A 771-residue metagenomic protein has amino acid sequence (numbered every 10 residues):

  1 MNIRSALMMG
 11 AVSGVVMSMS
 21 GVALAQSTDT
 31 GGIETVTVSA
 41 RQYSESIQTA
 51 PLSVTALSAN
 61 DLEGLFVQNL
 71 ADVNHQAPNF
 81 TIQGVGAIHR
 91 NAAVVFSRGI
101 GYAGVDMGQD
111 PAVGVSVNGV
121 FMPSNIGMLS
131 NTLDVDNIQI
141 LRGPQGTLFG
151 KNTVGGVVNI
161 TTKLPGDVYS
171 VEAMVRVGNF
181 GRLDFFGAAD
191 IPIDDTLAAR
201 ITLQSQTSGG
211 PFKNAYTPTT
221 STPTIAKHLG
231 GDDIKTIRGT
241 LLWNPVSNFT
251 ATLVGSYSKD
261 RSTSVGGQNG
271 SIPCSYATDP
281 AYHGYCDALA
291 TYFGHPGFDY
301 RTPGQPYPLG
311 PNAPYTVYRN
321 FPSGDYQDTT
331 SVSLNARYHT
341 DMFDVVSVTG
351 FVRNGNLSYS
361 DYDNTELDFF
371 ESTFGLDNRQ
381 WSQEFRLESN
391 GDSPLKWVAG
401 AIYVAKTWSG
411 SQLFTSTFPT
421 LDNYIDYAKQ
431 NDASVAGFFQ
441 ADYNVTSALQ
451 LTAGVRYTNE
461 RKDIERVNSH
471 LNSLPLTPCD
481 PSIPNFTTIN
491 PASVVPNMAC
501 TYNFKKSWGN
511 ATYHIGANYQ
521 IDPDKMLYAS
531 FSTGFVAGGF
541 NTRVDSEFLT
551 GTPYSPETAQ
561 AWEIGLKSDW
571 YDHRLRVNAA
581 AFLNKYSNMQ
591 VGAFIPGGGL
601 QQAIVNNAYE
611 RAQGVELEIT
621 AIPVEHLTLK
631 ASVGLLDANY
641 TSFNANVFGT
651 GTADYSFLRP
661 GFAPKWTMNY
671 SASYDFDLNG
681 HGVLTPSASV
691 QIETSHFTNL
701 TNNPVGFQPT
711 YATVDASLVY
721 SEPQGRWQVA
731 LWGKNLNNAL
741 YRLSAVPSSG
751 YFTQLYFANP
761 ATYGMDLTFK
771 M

Functional and structural regions predicted by a protein language model:
G31-V168, I564: Acidic, small-polar-rich N-terminal luminal/periplasmic segments of exported/outer-membrane proteins
D110-A112, S124, N131-R142, T147-I237 (+6 more regions): Outer-membrane beta-barrel translocator/receptor signature
D167-V168, M174-R176, A188-A288, V317-R319 (+5 more regions): Periplasmic-side early beta-strands and strand-to-turn transitions of outer-membrane beta-barrels
V175-N179, S205-G209, Y257-R261, T340 (+14 more regions): Transmembrane beta-strands of outer-membrane beta-barrel pores
L242-N244, L387-N390, I402-V404, Q430-N584 (+1 more regions): Structural signature of Gram-negative outer-membrane beta-barrels, strongest in the C-terminal barrel of TonB-dependent
N335-S360, Q520-V536, R543, S555-N606 (+4 more regions): Membrane-embedded beta-barrel scaffold of Gram-negative outer-membrane proteins
W397-V398, S447, L451, L583-K585 (+2 more regions): Gram-negative outer-membrane beta-barrel transporters
H626, Q691-N699, Y720-M771: C-terminal beta-signal and adjacent terminal beta-strands/loops of Gram-negative outer-membrane beta-barrel proteins
